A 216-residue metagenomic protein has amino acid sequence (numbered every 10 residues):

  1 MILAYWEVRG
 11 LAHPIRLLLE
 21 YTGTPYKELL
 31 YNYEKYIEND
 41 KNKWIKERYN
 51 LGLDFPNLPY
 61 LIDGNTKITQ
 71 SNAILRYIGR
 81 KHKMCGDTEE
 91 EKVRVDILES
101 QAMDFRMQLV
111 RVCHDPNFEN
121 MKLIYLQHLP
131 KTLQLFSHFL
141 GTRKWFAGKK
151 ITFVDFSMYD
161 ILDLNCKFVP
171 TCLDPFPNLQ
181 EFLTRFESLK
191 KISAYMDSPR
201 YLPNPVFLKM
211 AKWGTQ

Functional and structural regions predicted by a protein language model:
M1-L133, S137, K150, W213-G214: GST-like domain detector, emphasizing the conserved glutathione-binding G-site in the N-terminal thioredoxin-like
W6, F153, P199-L202: Short, solvent-exposed turn/loop segments enriched in Gly/Ser/Thr/Pro and often Arg
A73, N178, K191: Residue-level recognition of oxygen-bearing side chains
G79, K83, M103, G141 (+4 more regions): Hydrophobic/aromatic-lined pockets within catalytic cores
M84, H138-K149, K190-M196: Surface-exposed helix-capping loop/turn segments at secondary-structure junctions
V95, F146-P175, Q180-F186, M196: GST superfamily/GST-like fold recognition
L123, Q127, K131-Q134, H138-G141 (+4 more regions): Replace "anionic and nucleotidyl ligands
I192-Q216: C-terminal helix/juxtamembrane-tail motif
